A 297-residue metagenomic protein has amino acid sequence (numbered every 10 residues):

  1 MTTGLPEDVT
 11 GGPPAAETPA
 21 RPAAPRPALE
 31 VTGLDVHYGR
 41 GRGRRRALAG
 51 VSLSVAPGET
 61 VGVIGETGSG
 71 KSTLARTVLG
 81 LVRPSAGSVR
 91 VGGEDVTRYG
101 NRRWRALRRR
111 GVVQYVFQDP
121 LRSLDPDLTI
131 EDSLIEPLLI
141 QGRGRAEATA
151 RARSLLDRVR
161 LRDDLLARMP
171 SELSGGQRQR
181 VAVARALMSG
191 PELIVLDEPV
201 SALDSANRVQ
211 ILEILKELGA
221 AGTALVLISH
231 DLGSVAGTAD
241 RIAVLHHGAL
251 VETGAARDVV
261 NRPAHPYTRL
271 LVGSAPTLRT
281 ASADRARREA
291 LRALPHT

Functional and structural regions predicted by a protein language model:
R42, V96-V113, D132, I140 (+1 more regions): ABC ATPase NBD coupling module
L79: Helix-to-loop junction immediately C-terminal to a conserved catalytic motif
E147-D164: Conserved ABC ATPase "signature" region
M169-L173, Q177: Conserved ABC ATPase signature
V235-G237: A short, surface-exposed alpha-helical micro-motif characterized by mixed small hydrophobic and charged/polar residues
T253-G254: ABC ATPase "signature
